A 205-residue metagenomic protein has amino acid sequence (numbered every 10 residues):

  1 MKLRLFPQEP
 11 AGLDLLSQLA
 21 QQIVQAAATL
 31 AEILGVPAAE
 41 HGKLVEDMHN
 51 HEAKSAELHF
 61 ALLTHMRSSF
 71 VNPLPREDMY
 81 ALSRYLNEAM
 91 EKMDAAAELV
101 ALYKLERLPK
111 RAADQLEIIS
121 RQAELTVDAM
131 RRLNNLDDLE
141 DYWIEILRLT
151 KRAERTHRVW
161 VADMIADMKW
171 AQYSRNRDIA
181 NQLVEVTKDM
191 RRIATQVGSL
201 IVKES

Functional and structural regions predicted by a protein language model:
M1-S205: Cytosolic, long alpha-helical scaffolding segments
